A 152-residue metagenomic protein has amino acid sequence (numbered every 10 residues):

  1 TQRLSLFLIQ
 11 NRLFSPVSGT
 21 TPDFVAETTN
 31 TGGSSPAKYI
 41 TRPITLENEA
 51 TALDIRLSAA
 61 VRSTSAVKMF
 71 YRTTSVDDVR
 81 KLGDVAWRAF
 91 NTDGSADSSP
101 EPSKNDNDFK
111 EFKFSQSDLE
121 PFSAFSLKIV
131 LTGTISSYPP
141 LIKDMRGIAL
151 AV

Functional and structural regions predicted by a protein language model:
T1-V152: Beta-strand-rich ligand- or partner-binding modules with a strong bias toward extracellular/periplasmic carbohydrate
